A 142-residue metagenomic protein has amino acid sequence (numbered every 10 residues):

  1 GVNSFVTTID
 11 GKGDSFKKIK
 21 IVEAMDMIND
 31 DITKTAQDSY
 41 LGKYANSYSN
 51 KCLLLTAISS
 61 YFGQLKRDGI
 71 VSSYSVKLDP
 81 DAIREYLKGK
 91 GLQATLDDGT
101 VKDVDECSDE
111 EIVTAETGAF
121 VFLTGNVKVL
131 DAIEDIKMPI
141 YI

Functional and structural regions predicted by a protein language model:
G1-I142: Structured, hydrophobic secondary-structure cores that serve as assembly/anchoring elements
